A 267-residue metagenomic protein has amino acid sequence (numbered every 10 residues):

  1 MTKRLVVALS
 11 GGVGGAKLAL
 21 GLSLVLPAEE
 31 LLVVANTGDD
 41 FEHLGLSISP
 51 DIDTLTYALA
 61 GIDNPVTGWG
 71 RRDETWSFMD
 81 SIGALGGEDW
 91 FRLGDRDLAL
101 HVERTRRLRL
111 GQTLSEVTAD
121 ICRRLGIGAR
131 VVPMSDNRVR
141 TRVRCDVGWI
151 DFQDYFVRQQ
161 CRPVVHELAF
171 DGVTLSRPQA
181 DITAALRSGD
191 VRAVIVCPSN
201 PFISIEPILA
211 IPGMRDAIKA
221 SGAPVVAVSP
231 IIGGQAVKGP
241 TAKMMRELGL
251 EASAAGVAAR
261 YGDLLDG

Functional and structural regions predicted by a protein language model:
T2-V7: Extreme N-terminal starter segment of soluble prokaryotic enzymes
G14-A19, S204-P207: Short glycine/serine/threonine-rich phosphate/pyrophosphate-binding segments that cradle anionic phosphate groups
L18-E30: A short, Lys/Arg-enriched amphipathic alpha-helix followed by its capping loop at the start of a domain
A35-G172: Electropositive, gly/pro-rich neighborhoods at or near active sites that engage anionic ligands
G38-D39, S221-K238: Short, flexible loop segments at boundaries between secondary-structure elements
V164-R187: Active-site glycine-rich loop that binds ribose-phosphate moieties when present
P207-R215: Charged helix-capping and loop-helix junction motifs
K238-G267: C-terminal functional extensions of proteins
